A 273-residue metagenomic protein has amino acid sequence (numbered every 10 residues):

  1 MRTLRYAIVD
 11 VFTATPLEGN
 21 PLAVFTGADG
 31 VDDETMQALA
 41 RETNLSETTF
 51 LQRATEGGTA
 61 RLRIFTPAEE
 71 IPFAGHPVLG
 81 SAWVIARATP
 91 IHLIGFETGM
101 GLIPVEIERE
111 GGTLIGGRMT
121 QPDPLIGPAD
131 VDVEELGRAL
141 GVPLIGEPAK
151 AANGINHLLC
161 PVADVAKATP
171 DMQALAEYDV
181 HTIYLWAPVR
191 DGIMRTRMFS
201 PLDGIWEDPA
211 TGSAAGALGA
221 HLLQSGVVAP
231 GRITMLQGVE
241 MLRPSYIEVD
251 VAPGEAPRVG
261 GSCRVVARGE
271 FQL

Functional and structural regions predicted by a protein language model:
M1-F73, L79-L273: Active-site proximal loop and beta-alpha junction motif in alpha/beta enzyme cores
